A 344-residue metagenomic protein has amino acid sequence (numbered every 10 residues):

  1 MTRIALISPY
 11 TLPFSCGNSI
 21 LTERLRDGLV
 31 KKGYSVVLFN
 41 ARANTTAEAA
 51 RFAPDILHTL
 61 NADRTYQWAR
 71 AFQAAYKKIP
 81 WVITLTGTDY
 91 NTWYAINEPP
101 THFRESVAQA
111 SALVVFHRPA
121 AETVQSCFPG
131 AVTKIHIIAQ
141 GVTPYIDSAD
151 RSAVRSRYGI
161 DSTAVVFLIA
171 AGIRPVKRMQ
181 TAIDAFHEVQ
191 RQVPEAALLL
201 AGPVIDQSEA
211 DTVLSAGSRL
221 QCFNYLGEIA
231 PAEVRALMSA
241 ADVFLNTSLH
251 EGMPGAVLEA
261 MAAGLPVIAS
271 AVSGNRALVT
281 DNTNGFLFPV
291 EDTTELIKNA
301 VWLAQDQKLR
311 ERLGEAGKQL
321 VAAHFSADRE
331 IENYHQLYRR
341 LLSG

Functional and structural regions predicted by a protein language model:
A108-I135, V142-I146: A short, active-site helix/loop in glycosyltransferases that binds the activated sugar's phosphate group
V142, A170, A197-D211, G227-E228: Glycosyltransferase donor-sugar binding loop
I160-K177, I183-Q190, L199: Conserved donor-binding/catalytic core segment of Leloir-type glycosyltransferases
A210-A232: Nucleotide-activated donor-binding/catalytic signature segment of Leloir-type glycosyltransferases, i.e., the conserved
E228-I229, A236-A241: Short alpha-helical donor nucleotide-sugar binding micro-motif in glycosyltransferases
L249: Aromatic "clamp/platform" in nucleotide-sugar-dependent glycosyltransferases that forms part of the donor/acceptor
P266-A269: Short hydrophobic beta-strand element within catalytic cores of glycosyltransferases and related nucleotide-activated
D281-N282, F286-T293, W302-K308: Conserved acidic donor-binding segment of nucleotide-sugar-dependent glycosyltransferases
